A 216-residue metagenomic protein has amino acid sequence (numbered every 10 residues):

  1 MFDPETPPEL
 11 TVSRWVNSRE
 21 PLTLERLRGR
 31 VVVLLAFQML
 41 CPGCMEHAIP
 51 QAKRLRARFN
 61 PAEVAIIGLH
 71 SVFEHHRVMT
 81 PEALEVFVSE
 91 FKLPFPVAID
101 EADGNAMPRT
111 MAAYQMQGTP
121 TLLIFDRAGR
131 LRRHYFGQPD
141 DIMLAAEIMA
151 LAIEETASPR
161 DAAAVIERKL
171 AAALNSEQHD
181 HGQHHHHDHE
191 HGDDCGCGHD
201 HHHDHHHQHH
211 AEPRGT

Functional and structural regions predicted by a protein language model:
M1-E25, F95: N-terminal "domain-start" segment that seeds a small globular fold
L22-A48, A52, I66: Short active-site neighborhood of thiol/selenol oxidoreductases, capturing the structured segment around
R28-R30, P61, L93: Active-site acidic short loop of glycosyltransferases
L35, A65-G68, P96-I99: Structural recognition of the beta-strand scaffold that forms the well-ordered cores of secreted hydrolase catalytic
E46-F91, A102-P108: Structural microenvironment flanking redox-active thiols in thiol-disulfide oxidoreductases
F91-L93, E101-E147: Thiol/disulfide oxidoreductase modules built on the thioredoxin-like
M149-N175: Short, solvent-exposed cationic patches
L170-T216: Histidine-centered metal-binding segments
